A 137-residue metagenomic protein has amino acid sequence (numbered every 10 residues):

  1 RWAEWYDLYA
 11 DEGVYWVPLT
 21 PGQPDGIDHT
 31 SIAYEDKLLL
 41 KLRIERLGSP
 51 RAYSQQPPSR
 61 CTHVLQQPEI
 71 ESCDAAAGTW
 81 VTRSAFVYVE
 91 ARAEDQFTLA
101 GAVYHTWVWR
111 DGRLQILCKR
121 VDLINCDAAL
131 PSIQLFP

Functional and structural regions predicted by a protein language model:
R1-D7: Short acidic-aromatic low-complexity motifs
A3, D28, E35, Y53-P58 (+4 more regions): Short, flexible coil/linker segments at or flanking structured domains
W5, L40, W107: Hydrophobic pocket/interface hotspot
D11-T82: A solvent-exposed, acidic/Ser-Thr-rich amphipathic alpha-helical stretch
T62, E69-P137: A beta-strand edge to alpha-helix "cap/lid" segment located at domain peripheries
